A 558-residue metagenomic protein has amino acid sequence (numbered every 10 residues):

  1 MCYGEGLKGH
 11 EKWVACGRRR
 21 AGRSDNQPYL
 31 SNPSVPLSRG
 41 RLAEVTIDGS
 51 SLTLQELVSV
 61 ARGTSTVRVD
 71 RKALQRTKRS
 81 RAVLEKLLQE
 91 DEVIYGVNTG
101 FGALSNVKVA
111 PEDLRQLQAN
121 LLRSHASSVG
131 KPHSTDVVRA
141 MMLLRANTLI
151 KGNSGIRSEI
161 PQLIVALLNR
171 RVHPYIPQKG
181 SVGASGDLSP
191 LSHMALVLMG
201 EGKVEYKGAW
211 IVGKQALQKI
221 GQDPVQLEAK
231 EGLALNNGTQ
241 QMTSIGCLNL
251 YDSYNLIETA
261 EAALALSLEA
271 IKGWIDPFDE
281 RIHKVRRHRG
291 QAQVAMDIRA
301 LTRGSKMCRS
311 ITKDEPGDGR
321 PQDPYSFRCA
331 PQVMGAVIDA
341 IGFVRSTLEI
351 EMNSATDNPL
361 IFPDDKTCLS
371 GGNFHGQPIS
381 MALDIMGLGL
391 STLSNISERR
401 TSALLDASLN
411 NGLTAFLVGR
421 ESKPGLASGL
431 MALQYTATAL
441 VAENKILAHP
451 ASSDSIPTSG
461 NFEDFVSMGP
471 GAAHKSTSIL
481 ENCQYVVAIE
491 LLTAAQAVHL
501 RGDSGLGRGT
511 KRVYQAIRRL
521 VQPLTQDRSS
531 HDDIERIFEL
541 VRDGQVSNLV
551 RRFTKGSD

Functional and structural regions predicted by a protein language model:
D25-N32: Intrinsic-disorder-associated, low-complexity terminal segments enriched in Asp/Asn/His/Tyr and depleted of Lys/Arg
P33-E92, G96-V97, F101-L104, K108-V129 (+1 more regions): N-terminal flexible segment immediately upstream of the FAD-binding catalytic core in FAD-dependent oxidoreductases
G40-S65, V69-R76, S80-L88, V197-D558: C-terminal auxiliary extensions adjacent to catalytic cores
Y95-L117, S124-N147, P177-M199, K214 (+1 more regions): FAD-binding core of FAD-dependent oxidoreductases, characterized by glycine-rich FAD pyrophosphate-binding loops
N153-K179: FAD-binding glycine-rich core of flavoenzymes that anchor FAD
